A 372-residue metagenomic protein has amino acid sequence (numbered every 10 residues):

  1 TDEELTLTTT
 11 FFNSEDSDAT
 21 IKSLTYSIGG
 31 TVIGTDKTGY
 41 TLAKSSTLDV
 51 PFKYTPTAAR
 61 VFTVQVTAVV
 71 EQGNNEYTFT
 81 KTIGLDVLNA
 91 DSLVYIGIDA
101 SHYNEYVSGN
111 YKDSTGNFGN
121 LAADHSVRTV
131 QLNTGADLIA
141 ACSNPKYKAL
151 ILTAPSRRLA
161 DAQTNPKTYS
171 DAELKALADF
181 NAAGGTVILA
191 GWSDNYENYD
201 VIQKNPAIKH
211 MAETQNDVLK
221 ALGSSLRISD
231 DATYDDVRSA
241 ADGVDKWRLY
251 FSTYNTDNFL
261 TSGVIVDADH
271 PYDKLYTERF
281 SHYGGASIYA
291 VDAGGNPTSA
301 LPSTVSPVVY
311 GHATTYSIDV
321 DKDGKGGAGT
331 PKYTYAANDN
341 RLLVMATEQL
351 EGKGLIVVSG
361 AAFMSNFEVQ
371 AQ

Functional and structural regions predicted by a protein language model:
E3-L7: Structural beta-strand segments of beta-rich domains
F11-E15: Asparagine-centered strand-capping/turn motif at beta-strand->loop junctions
D16-I21: Short acidic/proline- and small/hydrophobic-mixed sequence motifs that coincide with surface turns and coil-to-beta
S27-G34: Short, solvent-exposed loop/linker segments at beta-strand-coil boundaries, enriched for Pro/Gly and Ser/Thr
Y40-S46: Short proline/glycine- and polar residue-rich coil/turn motifs
V50-A58: Short, hydrophobic beta-strand segments
T57-V61, T67-Q372: Short, surface-exposed patches at the edges or C-terminal ends of soluble domains, predominantly
